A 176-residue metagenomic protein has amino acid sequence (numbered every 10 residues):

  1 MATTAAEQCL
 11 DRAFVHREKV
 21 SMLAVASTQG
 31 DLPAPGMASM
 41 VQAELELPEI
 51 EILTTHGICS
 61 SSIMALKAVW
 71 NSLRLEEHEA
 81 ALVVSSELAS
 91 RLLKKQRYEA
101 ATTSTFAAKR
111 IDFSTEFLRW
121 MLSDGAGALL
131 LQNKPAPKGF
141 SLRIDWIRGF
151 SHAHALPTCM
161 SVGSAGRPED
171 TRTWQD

Functional and structural regions predicted by a protein language model:
M1, A108-D176: Condensing-enzyme catalytic core mediating Claisen C-C bond formation in acyl metabolism
A5-S21: Phosphate/pyrophosphate-binding loops at sites that engage ATP/ADP/AMP, CoA/4′-phosphopantetheine, polyphosphate
S21-T28: Short glycine-rich or small-residue beta-strand-to-loop segments that form or flank ligand, phosphate, metal/Fe-S
A26, H56, A81-E87, L131: Short beta-strand segments
T28-E79: Conserved catalytic cysteine-centered active-site region of acyl-thioester-dependent Claisen-condensing enzymes
A34-M37, K67, L92-Y98, L156-P157: Short acidic, glycine/serine/threonine-rich loops at helix termini
W70-M121: Flexible, glycine-rich active-site loops centered on histidine and acidic residues that chelate a metal or position
